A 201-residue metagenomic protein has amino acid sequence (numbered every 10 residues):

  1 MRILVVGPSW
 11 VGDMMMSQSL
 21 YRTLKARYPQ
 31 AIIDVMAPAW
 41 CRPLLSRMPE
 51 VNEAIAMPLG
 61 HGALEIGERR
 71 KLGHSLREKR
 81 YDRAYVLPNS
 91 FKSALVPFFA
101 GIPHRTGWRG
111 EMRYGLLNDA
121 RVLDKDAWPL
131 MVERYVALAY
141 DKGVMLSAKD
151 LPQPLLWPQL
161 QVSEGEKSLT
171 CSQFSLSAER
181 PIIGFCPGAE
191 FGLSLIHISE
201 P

Functional and structural regions predicted by a protein language model:
M1-P201: Catalytic machinery of carbohydrate-active enzymes, primarily nucleotide-sugar-dependent glycosyltransferases
